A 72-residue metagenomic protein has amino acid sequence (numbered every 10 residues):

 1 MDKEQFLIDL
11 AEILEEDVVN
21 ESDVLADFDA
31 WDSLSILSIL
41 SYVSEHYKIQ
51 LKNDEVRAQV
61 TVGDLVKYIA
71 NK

Functional and structural regions predicted by a protein language model:
M1-L34, L40, H46-K72: Phosphopantetheine-dependent thiolation modules in NRPS/PKS and related acyl-activating systems
